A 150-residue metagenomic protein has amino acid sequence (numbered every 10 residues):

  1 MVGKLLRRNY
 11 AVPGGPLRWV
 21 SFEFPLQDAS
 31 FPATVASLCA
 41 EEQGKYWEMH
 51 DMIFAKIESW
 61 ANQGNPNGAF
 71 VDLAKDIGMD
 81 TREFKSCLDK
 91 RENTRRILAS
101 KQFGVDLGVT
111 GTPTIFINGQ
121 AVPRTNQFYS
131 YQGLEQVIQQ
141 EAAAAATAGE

Functional and structural regions predicted by a protein language model:
M1-K75, D80, Q139-Q140, A144-G149: Structural alpha/beta surface segment adjacent to cysteine/selenocysteine redox centers across thiol/disulfide enzymes
M1-Y10, V71-E150: C-terminal cap of thioredoxin/glutaredoxin-like
